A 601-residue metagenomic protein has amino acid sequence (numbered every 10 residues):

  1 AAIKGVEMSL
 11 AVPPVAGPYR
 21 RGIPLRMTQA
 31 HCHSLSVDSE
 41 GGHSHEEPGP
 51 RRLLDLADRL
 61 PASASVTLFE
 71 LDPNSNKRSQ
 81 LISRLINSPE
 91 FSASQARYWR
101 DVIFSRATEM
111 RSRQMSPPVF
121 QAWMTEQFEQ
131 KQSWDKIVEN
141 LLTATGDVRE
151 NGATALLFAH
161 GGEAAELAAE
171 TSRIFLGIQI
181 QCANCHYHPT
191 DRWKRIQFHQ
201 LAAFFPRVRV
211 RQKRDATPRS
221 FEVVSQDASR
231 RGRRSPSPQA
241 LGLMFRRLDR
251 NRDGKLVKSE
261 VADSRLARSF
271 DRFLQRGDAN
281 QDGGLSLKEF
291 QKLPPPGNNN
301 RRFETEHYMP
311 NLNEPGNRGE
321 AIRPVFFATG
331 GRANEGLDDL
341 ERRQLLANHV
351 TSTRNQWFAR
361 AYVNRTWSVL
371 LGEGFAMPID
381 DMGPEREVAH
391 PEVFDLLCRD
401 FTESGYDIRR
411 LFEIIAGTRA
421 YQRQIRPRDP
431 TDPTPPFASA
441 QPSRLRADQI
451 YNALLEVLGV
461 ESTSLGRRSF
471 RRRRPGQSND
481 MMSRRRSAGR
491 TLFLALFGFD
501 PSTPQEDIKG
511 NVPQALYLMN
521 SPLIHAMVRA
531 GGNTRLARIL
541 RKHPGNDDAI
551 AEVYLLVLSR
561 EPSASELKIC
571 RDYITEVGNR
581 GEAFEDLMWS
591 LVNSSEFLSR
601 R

Functional and structural regions predicted by a protein language model:
A2-Q29: N-terminal pre-domain segments of enzymes
Y19-G22, A30, S34-P50, D55 (+9 more regions): Primarily short, surface-exposed interaction patches in extracytoplasmic proteins
W99: Key residue(s) within conserved catalytic/signature motifs
H186, D271-L274, Q291: Residue-level detector of alpha-helical secondary structure
A240-N251, F270-Q281: Primarily EF-hand calcium-binding motifs
R252-V261, A279-F290: Acidic Ca2+-chelating loop motifs
L458, L465-P475, N479, S483 (+2 more regions): Long, His/Glu/Asp-enriched segments that create or flank divalent metal/ion-associated functional microenvironments
